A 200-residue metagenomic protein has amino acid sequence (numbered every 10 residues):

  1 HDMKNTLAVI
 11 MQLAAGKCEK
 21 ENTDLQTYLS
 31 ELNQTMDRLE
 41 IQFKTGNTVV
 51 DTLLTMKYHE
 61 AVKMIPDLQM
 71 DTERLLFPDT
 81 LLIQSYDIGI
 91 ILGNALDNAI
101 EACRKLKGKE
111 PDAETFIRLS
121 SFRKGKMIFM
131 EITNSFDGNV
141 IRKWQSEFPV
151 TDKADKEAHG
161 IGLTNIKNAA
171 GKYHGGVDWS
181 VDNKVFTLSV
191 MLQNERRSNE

Functional and structural regions predicted by a protein language model:
H1-V9: Conserved phosphoacceptor histidine of two-component systems
M11, S85-P111, K167-A169: Conserved ATP-binding N-box helix of the HATPase_c
M11-T48, P78-L82: Histidine phosphotransfer helical core of two-component systems
S30, Q34, G46-P66, I128: Short beta-to-alpha transition helix within the HATPase_c
K109-K126: Short beta-strand/loop element within the Bergerat-fold HATPase_c
K126-G160, N199: Glycine-rich/acidic phosphate-handling loop/turn and adjacent ATP-lid/helix of nucleotide-binding kinase/ATPase domains
G138, D182-S189, E195: Glycine-rich nucleotide-binding loop
N165-G175: Conserved glycine-/histidine-rich ATP-lid loop and adjacent helix of the Bergerat-fold HATPase_c
